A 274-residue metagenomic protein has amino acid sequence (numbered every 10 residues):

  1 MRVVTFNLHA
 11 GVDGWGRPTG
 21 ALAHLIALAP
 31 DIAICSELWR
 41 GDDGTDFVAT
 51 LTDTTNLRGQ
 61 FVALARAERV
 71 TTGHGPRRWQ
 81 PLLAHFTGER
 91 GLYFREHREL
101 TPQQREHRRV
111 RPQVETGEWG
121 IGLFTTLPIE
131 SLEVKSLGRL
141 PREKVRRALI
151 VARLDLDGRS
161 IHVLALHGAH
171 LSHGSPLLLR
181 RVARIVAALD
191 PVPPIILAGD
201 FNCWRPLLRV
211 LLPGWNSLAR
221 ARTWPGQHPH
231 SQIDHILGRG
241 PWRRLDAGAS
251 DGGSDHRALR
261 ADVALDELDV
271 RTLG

Functional and structural regions predicted by a protein language model:
M1-I32, G41-D43, R58-Q60, R66-A67 (+1 more regions): Active-site regions of metal-assisted phosphoester/phosphodiester hydrolases, unifying DNase/endonuclease modules
E37-L38: A short beta-strand element within the Helicase C-terminal
V48-T55: Glycosyltransferases and closely related glycan-assembly transferases that use nucleotide-activated donors
